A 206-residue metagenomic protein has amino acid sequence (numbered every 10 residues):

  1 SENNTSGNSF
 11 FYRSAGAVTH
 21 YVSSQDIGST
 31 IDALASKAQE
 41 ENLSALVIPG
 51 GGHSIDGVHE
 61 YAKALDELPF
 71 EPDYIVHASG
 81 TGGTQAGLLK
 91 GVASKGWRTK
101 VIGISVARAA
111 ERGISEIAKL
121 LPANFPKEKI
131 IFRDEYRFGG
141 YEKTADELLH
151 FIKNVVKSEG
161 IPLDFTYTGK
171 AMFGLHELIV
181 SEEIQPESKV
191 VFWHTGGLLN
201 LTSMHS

Functional and structural regions predicted by a protein language model:
S1-E71, I131-F151: Small/polar-residue-rich loop-to-helix segments that shape phosphate-bearing ligand pockets
S9, R13, A62-D66, A86-L89 (+3 more regions): Predominant activation on well-ordered alpha-helical scaffold segments within soluble catalytic domains
A15, K37-E41, E71, G91-K95 (+4 more regions): Change "in soluble alpha/beta enzymes" to "in soluble alpha/beta proteins
V18, S44, R98-K100, K129 (+1 more regions): Residues at the starts of beta-strands that form the adenosine-phosphate
L43-V47, H77, D164: Short beta-strand-loop elements within alpha/beta enzyme cores that line or abut nucleotide/cofactor pockets
L46, Y74, K189-V191: Structural motif
I55-F138, W193, G197-S206: Glycine-rich phosphate/pyrophosphate-binding loop at beta-loop-alpha junctions
R133-P186: Active-site-adjacent helical/loop segments in soluble small-molecule enzymes
